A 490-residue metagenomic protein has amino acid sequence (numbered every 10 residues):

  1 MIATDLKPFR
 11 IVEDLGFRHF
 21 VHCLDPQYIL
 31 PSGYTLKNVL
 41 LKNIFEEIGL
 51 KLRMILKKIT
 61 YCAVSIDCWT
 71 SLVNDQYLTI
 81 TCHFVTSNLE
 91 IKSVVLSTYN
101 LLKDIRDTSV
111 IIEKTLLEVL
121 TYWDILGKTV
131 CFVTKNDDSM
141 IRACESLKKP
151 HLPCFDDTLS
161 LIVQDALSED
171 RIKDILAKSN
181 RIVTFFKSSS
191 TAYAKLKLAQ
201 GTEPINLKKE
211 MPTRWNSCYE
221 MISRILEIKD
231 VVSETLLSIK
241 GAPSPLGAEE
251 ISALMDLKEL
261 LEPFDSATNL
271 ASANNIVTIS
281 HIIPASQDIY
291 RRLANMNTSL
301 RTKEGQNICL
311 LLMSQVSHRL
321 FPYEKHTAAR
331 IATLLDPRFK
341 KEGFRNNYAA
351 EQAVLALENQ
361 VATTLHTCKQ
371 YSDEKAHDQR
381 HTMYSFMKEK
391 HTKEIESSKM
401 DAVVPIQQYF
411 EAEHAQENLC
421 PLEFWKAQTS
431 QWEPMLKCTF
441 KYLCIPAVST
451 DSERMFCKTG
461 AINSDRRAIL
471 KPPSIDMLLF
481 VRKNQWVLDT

Functional and structural regions predicted by a protein language model:
M1-C23, Q27, T382-P434, C438 (+1 more regions): Short, conserved interaction/coordination micro-motifs, predominantly in nucleic-acid/chromatin-associated proteins
M1-L6, H22-L24, S32-N38, A63-S65 (+15 more regions): Short interface patches used for recognition in eukaryotic signaling and trafficking proteins
A3-A199, I205, M211, V316 (+3 more regions): Active-site neighborhood segments
L6-F9, L30, K37, L41 (+13 more regions): Conserved, non-catalytic sequence blocks in retroelement Pol enzymes and Pol-derived host proteins
F9-R18, P31-L36, L52-K58, I175-K178 (+10 more regions): Short coil/turn segments at secondary-structure boundaries
L15-R18, H22-L24, Q76-Y77, C144 (+5 more regions): Amphipathic alpha-helical/coiled-coil segments positioned at domain termini
L96-L102, L147, V232-F410, N418: Extended, C-terminal/distal alpha-helical "rod" segments
K128-M140, D157-T158, P284, L335 (+2 more regions): Acidic/histidine-rich, metal-coordinating catalytic segments
